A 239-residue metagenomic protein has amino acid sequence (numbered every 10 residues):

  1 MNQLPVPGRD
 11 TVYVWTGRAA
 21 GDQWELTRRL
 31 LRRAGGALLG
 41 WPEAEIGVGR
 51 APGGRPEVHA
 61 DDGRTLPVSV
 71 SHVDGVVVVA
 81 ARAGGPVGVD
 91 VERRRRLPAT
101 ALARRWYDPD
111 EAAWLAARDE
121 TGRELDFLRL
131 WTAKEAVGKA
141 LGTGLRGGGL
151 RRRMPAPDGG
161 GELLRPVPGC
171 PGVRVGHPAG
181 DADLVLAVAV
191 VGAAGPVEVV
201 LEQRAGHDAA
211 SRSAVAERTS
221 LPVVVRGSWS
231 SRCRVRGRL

Functional and structural regions predicted by a protein language model:
M1-L239: Core catalytic alpha/beta fold that binds nucleotide/phospho-ligands
